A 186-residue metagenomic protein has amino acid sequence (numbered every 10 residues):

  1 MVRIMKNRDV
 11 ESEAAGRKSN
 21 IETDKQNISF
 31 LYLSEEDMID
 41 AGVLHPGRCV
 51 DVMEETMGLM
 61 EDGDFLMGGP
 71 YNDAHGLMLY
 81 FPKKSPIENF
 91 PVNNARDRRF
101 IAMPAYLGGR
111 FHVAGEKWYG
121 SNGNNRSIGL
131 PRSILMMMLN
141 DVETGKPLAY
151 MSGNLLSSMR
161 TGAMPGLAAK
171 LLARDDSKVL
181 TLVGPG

Functional and structural regions predicted by a protein language model:
V2-S158, G166, D176: N-terminal ligand-binding/catalytic initiation module
G162-L172: Hydrophobic alpha-helical segments within soluble ligand-binding/sensing domains
P165, D176-G186: Glycine-rich adenosine-cofactor-binding loop
